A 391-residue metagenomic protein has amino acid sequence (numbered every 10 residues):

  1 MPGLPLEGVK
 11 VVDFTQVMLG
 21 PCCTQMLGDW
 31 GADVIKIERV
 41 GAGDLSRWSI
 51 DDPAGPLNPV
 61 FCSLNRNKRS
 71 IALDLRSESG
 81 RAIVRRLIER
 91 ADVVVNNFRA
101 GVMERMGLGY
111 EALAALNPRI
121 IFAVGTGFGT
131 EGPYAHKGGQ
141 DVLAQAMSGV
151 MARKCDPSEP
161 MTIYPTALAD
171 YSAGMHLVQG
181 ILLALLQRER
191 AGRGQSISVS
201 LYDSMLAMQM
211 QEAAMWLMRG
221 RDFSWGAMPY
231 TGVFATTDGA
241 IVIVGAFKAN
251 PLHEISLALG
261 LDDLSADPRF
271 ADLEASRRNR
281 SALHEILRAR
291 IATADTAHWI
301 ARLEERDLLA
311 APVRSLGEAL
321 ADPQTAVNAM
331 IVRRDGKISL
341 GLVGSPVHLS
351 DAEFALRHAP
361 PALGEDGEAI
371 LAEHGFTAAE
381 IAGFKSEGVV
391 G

Functional and structural regions predicted by a protein language model:
M1-R190, W216-L217, R333, A362 (+1 more regions): N-terminal helix-loop segment corresponding to the beta1-alpha1 unit of nucleotide/adenylate-binding folds
G41, G127-G129, L201-L206, D238-A240 (+2 more regions): Glycine-rich beta-alpha junction loops
R47-I50, A214-G220, P268, D322-G336: Short, surface-exposed loop/helix-turn segments at secondary-structure junctions that function as lids/hinges flanking
D52, F61, R221-G226, G232-V233 (+2 more regions): Short Gly/Pro-enriched turn/cap motifs at secondary-structure boundaries
M161-S172, G194-S196, W225-T231, A240-I243 (+2 more regions): A short glycine-threonine-serine/GTX helix/turn-capping micro-motif
L185-R221: Substrate-binding/catalytic subdomain of NAD(P)-dependent oxidoreductase enzymes
Y230-R306, A310: Aromatic-enriched alpha-helical interface/lid elements that frame and gate functional surfaces
E305-R357: A glycine-rich dinucleotide-binding beta-alpha-beta segment and adjacent secondary-structure elements that constitute
